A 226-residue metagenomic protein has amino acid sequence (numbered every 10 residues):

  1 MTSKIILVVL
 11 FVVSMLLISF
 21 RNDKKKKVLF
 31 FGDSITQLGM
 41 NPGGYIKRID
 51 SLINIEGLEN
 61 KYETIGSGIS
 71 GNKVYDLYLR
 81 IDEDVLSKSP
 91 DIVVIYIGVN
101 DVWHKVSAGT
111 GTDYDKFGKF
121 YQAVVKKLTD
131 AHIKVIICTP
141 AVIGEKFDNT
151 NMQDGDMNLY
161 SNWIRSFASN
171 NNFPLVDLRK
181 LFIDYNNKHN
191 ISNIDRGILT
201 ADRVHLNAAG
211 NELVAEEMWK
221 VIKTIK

Functional and structural regions predicted by a protein language model:
M1-K25: Bacterial Sec-dependent signal peptides at the C-terminal "C-region" and cleavage site
I6-L10, M40, K226: Intrinsically disordered and other compositionally biased segments
N22-D23, D50, I55-N60, D76-K226: Alpha-helical cap/lid subdomain in secreted, periplasmic, or secretory-pathway luminal O-acyl-processing enzymes
K26-N41, S70-K73, V102: Catalytic nucleophile-elbow at a beta strand-turn-alpha helix junction centered on a G-D-S/GDSL motif, marking
F30-F31, G66, I137, T200: A structural signal for the hydrophobic beta-strands that form the central parallel beta-sheet of Rossmann-like
G44-Y45: Short Gly/aromatic-enriched secondary-structure transition segments
N60-S67: Short beta-strand elements in bilobed, periplasmic/extracellular small-molecule ligand-binding domains
S67-S70, A141: Short, solvent-exposed turn/loop segments enriched in Gly/Ser/Thr/Pro and often Arg
